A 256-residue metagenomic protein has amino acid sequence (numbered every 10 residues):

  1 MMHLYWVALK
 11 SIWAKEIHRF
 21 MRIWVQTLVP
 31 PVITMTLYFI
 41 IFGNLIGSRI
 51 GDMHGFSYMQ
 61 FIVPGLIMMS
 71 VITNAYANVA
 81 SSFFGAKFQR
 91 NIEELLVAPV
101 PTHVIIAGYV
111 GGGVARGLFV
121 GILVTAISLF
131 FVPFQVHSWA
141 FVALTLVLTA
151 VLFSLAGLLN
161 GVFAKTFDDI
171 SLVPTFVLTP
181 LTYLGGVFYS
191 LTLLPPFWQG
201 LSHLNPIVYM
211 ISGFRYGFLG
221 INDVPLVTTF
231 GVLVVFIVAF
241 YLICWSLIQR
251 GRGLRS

Functional and structural regions predicted by a protein language model:
M1-V32: Aromatic- and glycine-rich beta-strand/loop motifs that create alpha-glucan
S11, K15-R19, G85, R90-V97 (+4 more regions): Short amphipathic alpha-helical coupling elements at transmembrane boundaries
F20, T182-A239: Membrane-interfacial helix-loop-helix junctions in multi-pass membrane proteins
Q26, F61-G65, I72-A77, A107-Y109 (+4 more regions): Short alpha-helical transmembrane interface motifs in multi-pass membrane proteins
P30-Y38, Y58-S128, G157, T175-F176 (+1 more regions): Hydrophobic alpha-helical transmembrane segments of multi-pass membrane transport proteins
F42, I46-G51, T73, S128-V136 (+3 more regions): Short helix-capping/hinge motifs at transmembrane helix termini and TM-loop junctions
T102, I106-P174, I221-W245: Alpha-helical transmembrane segments and their short interhelical loops
I248-S256: Short cytosolic juxtamembrane segments of multi-pass membrane proteins
